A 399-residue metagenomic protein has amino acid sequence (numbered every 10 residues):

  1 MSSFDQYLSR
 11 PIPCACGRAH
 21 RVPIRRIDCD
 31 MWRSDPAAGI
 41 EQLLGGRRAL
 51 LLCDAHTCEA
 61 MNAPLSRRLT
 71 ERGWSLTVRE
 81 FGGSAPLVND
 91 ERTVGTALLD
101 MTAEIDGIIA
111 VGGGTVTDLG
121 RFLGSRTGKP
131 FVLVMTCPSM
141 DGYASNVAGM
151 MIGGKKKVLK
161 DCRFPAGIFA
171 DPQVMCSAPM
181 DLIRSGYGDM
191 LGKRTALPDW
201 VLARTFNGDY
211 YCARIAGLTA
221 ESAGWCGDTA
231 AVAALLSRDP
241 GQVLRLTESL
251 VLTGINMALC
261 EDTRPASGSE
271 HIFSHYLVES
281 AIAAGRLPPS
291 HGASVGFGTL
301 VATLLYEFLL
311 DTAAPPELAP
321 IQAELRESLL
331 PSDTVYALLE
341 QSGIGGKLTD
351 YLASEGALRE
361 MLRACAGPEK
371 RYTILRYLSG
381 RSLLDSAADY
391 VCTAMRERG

Functional and structural regions predicted by a protein language model:
M1-G107: ATP/NTP phosphate-donor binding region
S2-C16, M190, F308-G399: C-terminal charged capping/lid subdomain of soluble metabolic enzymes
R26-I27, M31, L44-M61, P172 (+3 more regions): N-terminal low-complexity or amphipathic/hydrophobic leaders
P86-E104, N256-L259, T263, S269-S280 (+1 more regions): Non-transmembrane, aqueous-exposed alpha-helical and coiled segments at domain scale
M101-C137: A short, small-residue-rich loop immediately preceding and capping a beta-strand
T127-W225: A glycine/threonine-rich phosphate-anchoring loop and its flanking beta-alpha core in nucleotide/phosphate-binding
G217-L338: Active-site segments that bind and position negatively charged phosphate/pyrophosphate groups
